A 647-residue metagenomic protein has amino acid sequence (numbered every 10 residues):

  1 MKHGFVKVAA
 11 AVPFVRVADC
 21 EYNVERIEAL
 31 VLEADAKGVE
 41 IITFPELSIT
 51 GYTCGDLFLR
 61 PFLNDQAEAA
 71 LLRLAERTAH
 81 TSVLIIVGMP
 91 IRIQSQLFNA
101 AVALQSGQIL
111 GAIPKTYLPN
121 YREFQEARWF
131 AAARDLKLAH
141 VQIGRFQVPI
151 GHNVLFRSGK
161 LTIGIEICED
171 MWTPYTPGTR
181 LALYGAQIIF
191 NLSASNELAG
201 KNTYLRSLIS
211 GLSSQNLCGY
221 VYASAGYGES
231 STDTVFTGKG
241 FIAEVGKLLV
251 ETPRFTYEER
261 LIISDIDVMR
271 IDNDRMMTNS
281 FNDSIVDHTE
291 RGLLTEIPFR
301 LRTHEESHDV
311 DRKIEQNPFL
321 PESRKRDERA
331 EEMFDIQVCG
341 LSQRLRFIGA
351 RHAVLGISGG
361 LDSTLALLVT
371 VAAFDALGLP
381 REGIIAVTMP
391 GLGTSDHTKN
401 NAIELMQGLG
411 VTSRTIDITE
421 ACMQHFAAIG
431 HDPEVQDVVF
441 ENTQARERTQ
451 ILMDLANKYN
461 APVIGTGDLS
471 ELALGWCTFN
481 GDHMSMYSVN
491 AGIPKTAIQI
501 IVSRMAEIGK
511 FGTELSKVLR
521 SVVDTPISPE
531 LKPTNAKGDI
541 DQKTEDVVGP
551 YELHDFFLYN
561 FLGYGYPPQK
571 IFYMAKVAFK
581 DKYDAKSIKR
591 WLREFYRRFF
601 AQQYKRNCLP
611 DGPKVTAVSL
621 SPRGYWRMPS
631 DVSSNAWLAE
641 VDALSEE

Functional and structural regions predicted by a protein language model:
M1-V354, A372-R381, S413: Enzyme catalytic cores with a strong preference for nitrogen-chemistry domains
K7, A18, G159, N216-C218 (+5 more regions): ATP/NTP-dependent adenylation/nucleotidyl-transfer catalytic domains that generate, transfer, or process NMP-activated
